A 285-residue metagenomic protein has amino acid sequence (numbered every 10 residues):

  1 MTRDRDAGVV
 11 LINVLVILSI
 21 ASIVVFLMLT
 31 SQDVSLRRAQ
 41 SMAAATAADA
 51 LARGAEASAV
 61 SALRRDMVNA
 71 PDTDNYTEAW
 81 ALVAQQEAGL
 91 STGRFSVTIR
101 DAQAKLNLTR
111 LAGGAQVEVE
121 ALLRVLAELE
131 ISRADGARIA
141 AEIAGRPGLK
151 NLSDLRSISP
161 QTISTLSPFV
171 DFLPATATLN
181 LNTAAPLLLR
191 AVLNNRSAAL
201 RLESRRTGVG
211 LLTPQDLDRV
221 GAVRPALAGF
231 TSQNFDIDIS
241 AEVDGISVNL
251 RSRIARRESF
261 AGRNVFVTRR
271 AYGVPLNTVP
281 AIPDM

Functional and structural regions predicted by a protein language model:
T2-R3, A7-M285: Compositionally biased linear targeting/interaction segments
